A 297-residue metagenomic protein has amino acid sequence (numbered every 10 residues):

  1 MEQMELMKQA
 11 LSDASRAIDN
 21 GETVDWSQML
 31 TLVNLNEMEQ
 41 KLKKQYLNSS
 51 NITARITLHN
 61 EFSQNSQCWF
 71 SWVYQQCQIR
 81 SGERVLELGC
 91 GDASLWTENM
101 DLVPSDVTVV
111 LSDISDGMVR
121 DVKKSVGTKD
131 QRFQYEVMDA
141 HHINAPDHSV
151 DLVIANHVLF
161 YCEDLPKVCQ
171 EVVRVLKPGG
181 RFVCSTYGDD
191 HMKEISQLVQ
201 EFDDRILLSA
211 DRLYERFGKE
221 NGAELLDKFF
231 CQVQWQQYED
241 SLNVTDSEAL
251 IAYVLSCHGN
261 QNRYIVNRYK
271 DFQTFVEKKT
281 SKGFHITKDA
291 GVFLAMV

Functional and structural regions predicted by a protein language model:
I18-D19, T23-R80, S94-E98: Conserved class I S-adenosyl-L-methionine
H59, N65-S66, D92-S94, L213-V297: Conserved Class I S-adenosyl-L-methionine
R84-H142: Class I SAM-dependent methyltransferase SAM/SAH-binding core
P104, C162-E163, L176-K177: Helix-to-beta-strand junctions that scaffold the AdoMet/dcAdoMet cofactor pocket in Class I SAM-dependent enzymes
H141-L152: A short acidic, Gly/Pro-enriched loop at the edge of an enzyme's catalytic core that lines a small-molecule cofactor
L152-L165: A short SAM/SAH-binding and catalytic strip from SAM-dependent methyltransferases
P166-P178: A short glycine-rich, Lys/Arg-flanked "PGG" loop and its adjoining helix->strand segment in the class I
V183-R205: Conserved class I S-adenosyl-L-methionine
